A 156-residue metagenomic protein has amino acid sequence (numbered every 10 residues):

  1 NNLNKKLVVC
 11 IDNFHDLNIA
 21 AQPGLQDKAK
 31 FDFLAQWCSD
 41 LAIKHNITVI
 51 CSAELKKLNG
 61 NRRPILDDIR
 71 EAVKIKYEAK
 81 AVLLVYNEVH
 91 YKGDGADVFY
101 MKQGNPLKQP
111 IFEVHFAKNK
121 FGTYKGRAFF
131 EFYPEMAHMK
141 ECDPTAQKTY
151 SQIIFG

Functional and structural regions predicted by a protein language model:
N1-V9, P23-L25, D40-H45, K57-G156: C-terminal regions of RecA-like/P-loop NTPase motor modules
D12-N13: Walker B catalytic acidic pair
D16-I19: Residues immediately C-terminal
K30-W37: Hydrophobic alpha-helical membrane-association signature
T48: Residue-level detector of anion-binding/catalytic polar loops
C51-E54: Conserved H-loop
